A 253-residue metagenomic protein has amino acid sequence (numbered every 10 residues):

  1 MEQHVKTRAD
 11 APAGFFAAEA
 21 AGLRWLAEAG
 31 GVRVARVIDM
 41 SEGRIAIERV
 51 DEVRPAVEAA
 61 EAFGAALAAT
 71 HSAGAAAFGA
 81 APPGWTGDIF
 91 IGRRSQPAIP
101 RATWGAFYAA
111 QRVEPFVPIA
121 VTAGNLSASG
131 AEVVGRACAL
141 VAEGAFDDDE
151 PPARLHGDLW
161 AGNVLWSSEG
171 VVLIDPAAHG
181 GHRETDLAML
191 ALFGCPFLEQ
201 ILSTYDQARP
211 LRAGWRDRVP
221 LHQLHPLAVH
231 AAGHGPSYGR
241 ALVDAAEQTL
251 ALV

Functional and structural regions predicted by a protein language model:
E2-A106: ATP-binding pocket architecture of kinase catalytic cores
V5, L155, P220: Conserved Rossmann-like nucleotide-binding pocket used by diverse enzymes that bind dinucleotide cofactors
A11-A17, E42-I45, G79, A128 (+2 more regions): Regulatory N- and C-terminal appendages and interdomain linkers associated with kinase/kinase-like NTP transferase
A27-G30, H71-F78, A120, A145 (+3 more regions): A general structural signal marking secondary-structure boundaries and capping sites
E42, S167-G170, L224: Short strand-connecting beta-turns/loops that link adjacent beta-strands
A75-R154: An alpha-helical support segment within catalytic cores of ATP-dependent transferases
P97-A109, P118, D148-R154, A161-D217 (+3 more regions): Active-site Asp-x-Gly
P220-A228: Hydrophobic alpha-helical segments that form the core of small-molecule binding pockets and/or dimer interfaces
